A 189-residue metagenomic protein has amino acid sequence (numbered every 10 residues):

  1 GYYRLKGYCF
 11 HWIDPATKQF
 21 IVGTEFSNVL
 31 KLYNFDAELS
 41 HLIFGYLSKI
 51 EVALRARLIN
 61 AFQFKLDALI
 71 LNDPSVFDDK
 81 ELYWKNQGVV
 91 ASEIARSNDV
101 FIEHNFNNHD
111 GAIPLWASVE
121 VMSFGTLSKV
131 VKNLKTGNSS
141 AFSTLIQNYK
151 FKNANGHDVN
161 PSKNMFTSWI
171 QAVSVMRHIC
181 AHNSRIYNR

Functional and structural regions predicted by a protein language model:
G1-R189: Long, contiguous internal "core" modules enriched in hydrophobic/ aromatic residues
